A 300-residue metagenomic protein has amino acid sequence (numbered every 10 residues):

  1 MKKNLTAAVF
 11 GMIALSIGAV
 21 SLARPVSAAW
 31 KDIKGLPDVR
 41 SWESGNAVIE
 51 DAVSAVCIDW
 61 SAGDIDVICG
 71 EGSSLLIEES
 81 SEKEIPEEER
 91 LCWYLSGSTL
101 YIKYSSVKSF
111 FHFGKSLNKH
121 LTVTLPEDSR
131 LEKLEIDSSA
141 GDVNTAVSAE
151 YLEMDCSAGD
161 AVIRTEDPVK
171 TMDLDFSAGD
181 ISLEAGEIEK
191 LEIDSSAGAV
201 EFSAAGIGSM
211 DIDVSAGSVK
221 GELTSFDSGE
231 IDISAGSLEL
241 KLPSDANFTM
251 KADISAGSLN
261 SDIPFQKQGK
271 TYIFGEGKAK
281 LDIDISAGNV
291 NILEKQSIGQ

Functional and structural regions predicted by a protein language model:
K2-E88, V107-L131, V143-T145, D262-K278 (+1 more regions): Short acidic/polar N-terminal linker immediately downstream of export determinants
S61, Y94-S96, S139, S148 (+7 more regions): Structural motif
A62, E71, S81, Y104-S106 (+12 more regions): A mature extracytoplasmic/lumenal domain signature
E71, C92-Y101, G275-E276: Short, ordered beta-strand-loop transition motifs
L75, S98-L100, L259, V290: Hydrophobic residues embedded in beta-strands of well-ordered beta-sheets
R90, E132, I136, N247 (+1 more regions): Solvent-exposed beta-hairpin/edge-strand motifs
K133-A185, E192: Right-handed parallel beta-helix
R164-E166, K170-D173, D180-Q300: Short, surface-exposed interaction patches in beta-rich subdomains that mediate adhesion/assembly near membranes
